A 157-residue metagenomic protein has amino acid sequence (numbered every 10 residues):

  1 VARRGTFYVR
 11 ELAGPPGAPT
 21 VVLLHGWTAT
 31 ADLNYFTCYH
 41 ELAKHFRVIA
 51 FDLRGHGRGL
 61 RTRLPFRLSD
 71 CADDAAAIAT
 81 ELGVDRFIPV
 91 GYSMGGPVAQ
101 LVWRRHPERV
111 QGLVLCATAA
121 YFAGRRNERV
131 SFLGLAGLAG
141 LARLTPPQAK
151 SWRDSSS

Functional and structural regions predicted by a protein language model:
V1-R4: Short acidic-hydrophobic surface loop/beta-edge motif
T6-R58: Conserved HGGG/HGGXW glycine-rich cap/lid loop of the alpha/beta-hydrolase fold
W27, S93-M94, A119-A120: Short, flexible active-site-adjacent loop segments at beta-strand->alpha-helix junctions, enriched in small/polar
N34-F36, R61-R63, V102-W103, N127: Short amphipathic alpha-helical segments
F36, H40-A43, I49-V90: Active-site loop/oxyanion-hole signature of alpha/beta-hydrolase fold enzymes
G91, G95, A99: Gly/Ala-rich beta-loop-alpha elbow adjacent to hydrolase catalytic centers
Q100, R104-R105, Q111-R143: Flexible "cap/lid" loop of the alpha/beta hydrolase fold
L138-G140, P146-S157: Helix-loop "lid/cap" segments that line or gate small-molecule binding pockets
